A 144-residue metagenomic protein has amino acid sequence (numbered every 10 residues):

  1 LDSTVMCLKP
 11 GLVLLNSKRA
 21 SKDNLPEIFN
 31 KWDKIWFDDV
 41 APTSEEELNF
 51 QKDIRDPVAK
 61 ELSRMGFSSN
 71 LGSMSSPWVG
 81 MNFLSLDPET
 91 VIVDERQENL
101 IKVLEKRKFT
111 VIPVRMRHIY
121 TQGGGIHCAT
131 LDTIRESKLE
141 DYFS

Functional and structural regions predicted by a protein language model:
L1-S144: Histidine/cysteine-enriched polar flanking segments
